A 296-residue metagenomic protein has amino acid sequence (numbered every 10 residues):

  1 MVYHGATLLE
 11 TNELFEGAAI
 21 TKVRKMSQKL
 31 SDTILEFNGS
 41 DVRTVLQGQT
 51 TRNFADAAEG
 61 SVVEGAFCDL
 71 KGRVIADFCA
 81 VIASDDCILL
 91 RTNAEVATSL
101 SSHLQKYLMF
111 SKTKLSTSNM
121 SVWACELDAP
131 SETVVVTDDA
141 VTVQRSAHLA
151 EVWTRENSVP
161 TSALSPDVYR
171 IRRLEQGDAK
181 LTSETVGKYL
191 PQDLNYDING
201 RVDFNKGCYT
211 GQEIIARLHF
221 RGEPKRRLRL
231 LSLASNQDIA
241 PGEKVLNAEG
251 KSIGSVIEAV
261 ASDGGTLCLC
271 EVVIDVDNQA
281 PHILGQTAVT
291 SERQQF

Functional and structural regions predicted by a protein language model:
G5-D77, I82-D85: Acidic, proline/glycine-enriched N-terminal capping motif
K25-E36, C79-G177: Acidic, low-complexity central loop/insert segments
K29-G48, N119-D128, E223-L233: Short glycine-/aliphatic-rich beta-strand segments at the starts of folded cytosolic domains
N53-F54, L104-T113, T161-Y169, N247-I253 (+1 more regions): A common structural junction motif
A66-K71, L127-T137, D238-E249: Short amphipathic alpha-helix segments
P166, R172-Y196: Short, conserved active-site entrance elements at the starts or edges of catalytic domains
R172, L194-R201, A216-F296: Glycine-rich, small/acidic residue-mixed loop/short-helix segments
